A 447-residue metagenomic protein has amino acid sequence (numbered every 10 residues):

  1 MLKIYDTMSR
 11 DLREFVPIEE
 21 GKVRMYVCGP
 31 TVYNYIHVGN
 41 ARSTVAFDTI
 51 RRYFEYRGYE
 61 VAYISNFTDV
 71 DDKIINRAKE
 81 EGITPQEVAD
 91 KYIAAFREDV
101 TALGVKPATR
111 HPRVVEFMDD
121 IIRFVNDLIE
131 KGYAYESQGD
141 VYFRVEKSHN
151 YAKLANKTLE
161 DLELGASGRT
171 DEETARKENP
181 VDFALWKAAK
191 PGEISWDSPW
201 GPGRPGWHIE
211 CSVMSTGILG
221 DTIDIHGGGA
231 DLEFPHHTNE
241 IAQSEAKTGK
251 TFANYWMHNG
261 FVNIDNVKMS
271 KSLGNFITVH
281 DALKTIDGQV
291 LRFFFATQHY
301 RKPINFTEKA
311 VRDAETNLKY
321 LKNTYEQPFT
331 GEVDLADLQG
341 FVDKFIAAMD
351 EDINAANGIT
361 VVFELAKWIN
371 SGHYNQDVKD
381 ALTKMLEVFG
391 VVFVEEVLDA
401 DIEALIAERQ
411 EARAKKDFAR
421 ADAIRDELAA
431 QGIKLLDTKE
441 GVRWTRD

Functional and structural regions predicted by a protein language model:
M1-T31, D48, D119-Q327: Alpha-helical recognition segments enriched in aromatics with Gly/Pro capping that present substrate-recognition
S9-L12, I18-K106, E440, W444: N-terminal, positively charged nucleic-acid-binding surface of large information/translation enzymes
E55, I129, A429: Anion (oxyanion) recognition and catalysis
Y59, Y133, I433: Short phosphate-binding/catalytic loops that engage adenosine nucleotides
Y63, T109-P112, H226-G228: Short catalytic-loop micro-motif centered on adjacent basic/acidic residues
F67-D71, I93-F96, K106-I121, G139-S148: Short, glycine/charge-rich beta-strand/loop segments that flank catalytic centers and engage negatively charged groups
R97-R123, Y133, E233, G288-V290 (+5 more regions): Non-catalytic interaction-recognition regions
K268-D447: Structural preference for alpha-helix termini/caps and helix-kink/transition segments
